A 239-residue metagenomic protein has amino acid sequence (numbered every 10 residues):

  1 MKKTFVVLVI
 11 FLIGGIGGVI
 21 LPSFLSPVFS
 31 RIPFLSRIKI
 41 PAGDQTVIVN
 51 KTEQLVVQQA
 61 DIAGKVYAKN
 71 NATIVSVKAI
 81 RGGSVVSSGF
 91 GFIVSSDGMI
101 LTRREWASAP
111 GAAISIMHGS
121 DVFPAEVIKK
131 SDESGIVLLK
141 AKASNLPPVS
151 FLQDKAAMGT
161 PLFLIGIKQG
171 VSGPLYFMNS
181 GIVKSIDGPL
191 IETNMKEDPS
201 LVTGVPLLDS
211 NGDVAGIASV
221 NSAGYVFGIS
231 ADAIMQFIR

Functional and structural regions predicted by a protein language model:
K2-L8, Y67: Flexible "stalk/tail and boundary" regions
K3, N71-T73, V77, S84 (+2 more regions): Active-site region of chymotrypsin-like
V6-S23: Hydrophobic membrane-insertion alpha-helices, especially the h-region of bacterial N-terminal signal peptides
G18, G91-I93, G181, A215-G216: Glycine-centered structural positions embedded in regular secondary structure
F24-S96, R103-R104, G111-S115, Q236-R239: N-terminal activation segment of mature serine protease catalytic domains
V57, D61, V85, Q153-A157 (+2 more regions): Soluble non-cytosolic domains of exported or imported proteins
V85, S95-G173, L190-T193, E197 (+2 more regions): Conserved active-site neighborhood of the chymotrypsin/trypsin-like protease fold
G91-I93, A125-V127, V183, L207: Conserved hydrophobic positions within beta-strands
